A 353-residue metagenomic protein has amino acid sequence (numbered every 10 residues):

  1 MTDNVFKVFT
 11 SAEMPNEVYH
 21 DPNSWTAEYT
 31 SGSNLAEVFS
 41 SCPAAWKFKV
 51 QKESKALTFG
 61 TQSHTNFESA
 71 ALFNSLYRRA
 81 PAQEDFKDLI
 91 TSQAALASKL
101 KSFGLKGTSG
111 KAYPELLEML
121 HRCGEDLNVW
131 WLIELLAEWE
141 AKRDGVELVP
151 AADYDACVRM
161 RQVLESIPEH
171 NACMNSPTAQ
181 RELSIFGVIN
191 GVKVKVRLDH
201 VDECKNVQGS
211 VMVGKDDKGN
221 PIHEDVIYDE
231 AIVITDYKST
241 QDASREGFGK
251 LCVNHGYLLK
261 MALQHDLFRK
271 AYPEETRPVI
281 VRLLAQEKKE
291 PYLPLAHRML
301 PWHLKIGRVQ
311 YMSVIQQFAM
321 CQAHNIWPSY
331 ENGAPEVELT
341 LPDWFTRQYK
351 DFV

Functional and structural regions predicted by a protein language model:
M1-V196, V211-I222: Metal-dependent nuclease catalytic cores that hydrolyze phosphodiester bonds in DNA/RNA, characterized by
D3, V213-D217, P221-I222, V253-L258 (+1 more regions): Metal-dependent nuclease catalytic regions and adjoining charged, substrate-binding loops involved in nucleic-acid end
Q51-K52, S244-G256: Short histidine-centered catalytic/ligand-binding loop motif
Q62, K193, D199, L259-L267: Short amphipathic alpha-helical face segments that pack within enzyme cores and frequently flank/anchor catalytic
F67-L72, D202-K205, S239-D242, R269-P273 (+1 more regions): Hydrophobic/aromatic-lined pockets within catalytic cores
T178, G191-K195, V207, E230-I232 (+1 more regions): Coil-to-beta-strand transition motifs
S184-F186, Y237-D242, Q286-K288: Histidine- and/or cysteine-centered catalytic micro-motif in compact active-site loops
V196-K250, Q264: Conserved catalytic cores of phosphodiester-cleaving nucleases, focusing on short active-site segments
